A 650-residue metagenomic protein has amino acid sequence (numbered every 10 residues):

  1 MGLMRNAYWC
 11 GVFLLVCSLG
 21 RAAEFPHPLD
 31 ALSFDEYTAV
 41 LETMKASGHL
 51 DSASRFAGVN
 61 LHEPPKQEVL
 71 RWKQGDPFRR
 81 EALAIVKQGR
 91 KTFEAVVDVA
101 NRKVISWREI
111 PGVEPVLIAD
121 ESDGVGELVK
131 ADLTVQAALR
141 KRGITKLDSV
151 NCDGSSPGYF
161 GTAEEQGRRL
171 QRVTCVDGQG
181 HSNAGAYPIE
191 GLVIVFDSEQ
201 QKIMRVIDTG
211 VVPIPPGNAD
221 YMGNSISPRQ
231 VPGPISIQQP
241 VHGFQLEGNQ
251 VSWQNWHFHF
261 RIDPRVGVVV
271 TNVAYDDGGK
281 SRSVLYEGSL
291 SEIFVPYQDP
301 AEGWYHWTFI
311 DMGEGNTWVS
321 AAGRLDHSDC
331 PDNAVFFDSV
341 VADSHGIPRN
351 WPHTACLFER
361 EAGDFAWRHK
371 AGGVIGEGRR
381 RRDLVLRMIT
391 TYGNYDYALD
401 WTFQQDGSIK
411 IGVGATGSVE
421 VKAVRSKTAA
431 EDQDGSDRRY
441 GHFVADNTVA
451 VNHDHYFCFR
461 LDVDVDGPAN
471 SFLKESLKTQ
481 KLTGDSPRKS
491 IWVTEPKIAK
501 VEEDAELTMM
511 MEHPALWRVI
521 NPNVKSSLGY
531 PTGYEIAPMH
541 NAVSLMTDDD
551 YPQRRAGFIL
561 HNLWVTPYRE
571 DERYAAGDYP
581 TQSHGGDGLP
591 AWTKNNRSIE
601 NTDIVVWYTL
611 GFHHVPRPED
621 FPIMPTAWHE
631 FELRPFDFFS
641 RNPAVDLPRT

Functional and structural regions predicted by a protein language model:
M1-C10: Bacterial N-terminal signal peptides that target proteins for export
W9-S18: Bacterial N-terminal signal peptides
G20-E24: Boundary at the C-terminal end of the N-terminal hydrophobic targeting segment
F25-P28, Q88-R90: Aliphatic-rich, non-membrane protein domains
P28-L70, I118-G161: Short, non-transmembrane alpha-helical segments in secretory-pathway proteins
D51-A100, K146-S198, Q254, L386: Exposed beta-strand-loop-beta-strand "reactive/processing" segments of non-cytosolic proteins
V99-A100, V104, R108-L117, Q179-S408 (+3 more regions): Extended effector regions of multi-domain proteins
